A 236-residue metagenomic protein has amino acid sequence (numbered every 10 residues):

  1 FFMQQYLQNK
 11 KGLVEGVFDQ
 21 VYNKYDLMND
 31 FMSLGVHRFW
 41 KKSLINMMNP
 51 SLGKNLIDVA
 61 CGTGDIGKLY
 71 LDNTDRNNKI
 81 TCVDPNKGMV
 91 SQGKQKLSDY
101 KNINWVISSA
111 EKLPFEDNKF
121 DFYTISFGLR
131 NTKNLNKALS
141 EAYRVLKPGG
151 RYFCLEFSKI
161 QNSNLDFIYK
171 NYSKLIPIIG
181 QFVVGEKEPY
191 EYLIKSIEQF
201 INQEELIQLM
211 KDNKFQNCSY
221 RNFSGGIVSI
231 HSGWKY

Functional and structural regions predicted by a protein language model:
F1-D26, Y172, V183: N-terminal, positively charged/glycine-rich alpha-helical extensions of SAM-dependent methyltransferases
L13, V83, L155, K159-L209 (+2 more regions): C-terminal alpha-helical "lid/dimerization" subdomain adjacent to the S-adenosyl-L-methionine
Y25, Y123-T124: Hydrophobic beta-strand segment of the Class I
L34-K54, L69: Conserved alpha-helix/loop element of class I SAM-dependent methyltransferases that forms part of the SAM/SAH-binding
N55-K112: Class I SAM-dependent methyltransferase SAM/SAH-binding core
E111-Y123: A short acidic, Gly/Pro-enriched loop at the edge of an enzyme's catalytic core that lines a small-molecule cofactor
N136-R151: A short glycine-rich, Lys/Arg-flanked "PGG" loop and its adjoining helix->strand segment in the class I
I207, N213-Y236: Core SAM-dependent methyltransferase catalytic element
